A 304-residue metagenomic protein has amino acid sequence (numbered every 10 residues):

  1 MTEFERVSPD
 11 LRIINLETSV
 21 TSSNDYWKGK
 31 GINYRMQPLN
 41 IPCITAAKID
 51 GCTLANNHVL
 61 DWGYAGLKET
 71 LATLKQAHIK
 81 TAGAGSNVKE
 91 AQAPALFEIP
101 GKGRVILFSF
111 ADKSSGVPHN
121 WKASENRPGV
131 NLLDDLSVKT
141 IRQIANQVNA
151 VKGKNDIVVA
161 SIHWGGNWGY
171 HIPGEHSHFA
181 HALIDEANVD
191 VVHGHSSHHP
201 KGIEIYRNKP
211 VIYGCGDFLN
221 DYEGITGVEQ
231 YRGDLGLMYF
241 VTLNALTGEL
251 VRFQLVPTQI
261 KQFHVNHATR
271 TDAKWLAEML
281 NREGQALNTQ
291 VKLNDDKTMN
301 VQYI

Functional and structural regions predicted by a protein language model:
M1-I304: Acidic, metal/ion-coordinating pockets
